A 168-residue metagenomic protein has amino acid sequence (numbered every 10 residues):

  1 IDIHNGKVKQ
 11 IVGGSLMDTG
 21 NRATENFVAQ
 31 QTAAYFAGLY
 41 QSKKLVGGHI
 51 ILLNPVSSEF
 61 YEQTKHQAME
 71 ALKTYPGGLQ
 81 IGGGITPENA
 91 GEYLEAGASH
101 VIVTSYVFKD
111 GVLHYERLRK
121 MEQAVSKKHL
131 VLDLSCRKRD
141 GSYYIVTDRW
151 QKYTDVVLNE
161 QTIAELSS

Functional and structural regions predicted by a protein language model:
D2, Y40, G48, I81 (+2 more regions): Conserved, mostly hydrophobic/aromatic
H4, Q10-T19, L94-S168: Conserved anion-binding
G14-G38: Short catalytic helix/loop segments, enriched in acidic residues and glycine and frequently bearing histidine
A33-Y40, E88-A90, N159-L166: Short, charged beta->alpha transition segments
Y35-I51, A96, S168: Catalytic domains of carbohydrate-active enzymes, especially glycoside hydrolases
K44-H66, S105-V112: Glycine-rich, proline-tolerant flexible connector loops at the mouths of alpha/beta enzymes
S58-Q80, R117-S135: Alpha-helix-loop-beta-strand connector modules within alpha/beta enzyme cores
Q67-V101: Catalytic cores of alpha/beta
